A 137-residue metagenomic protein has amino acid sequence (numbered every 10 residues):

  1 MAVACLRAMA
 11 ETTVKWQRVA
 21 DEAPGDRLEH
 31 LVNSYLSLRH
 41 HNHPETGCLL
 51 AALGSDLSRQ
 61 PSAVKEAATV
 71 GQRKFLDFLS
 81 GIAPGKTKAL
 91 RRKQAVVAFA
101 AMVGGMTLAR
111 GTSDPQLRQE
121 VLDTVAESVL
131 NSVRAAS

Functional and structural regions predicted by a protein language model:
A2, L6, A10, K65-Q72 (+1 more regions): Amphipathic, non-transmembrane alpha-helical scaffold segments
V3-L31: Amphipathic alpha-helical linker/stalk segments
C5, M9-T13, L79, G105-M106 (+1 more regions): Hydrophobic recognition helices of helix-based DNA-binding modules
T13-A20, R39, L57, P61 (+2 more regions): Short amphipathic alpha-helical interaction patches enriched in hydrophobic/aromatic residues with interspersed Lys/Arg
E22-A51, S58-E66: Helical hydrophobic small-molecule/effector-binding pocket
E29-V32, R73-S80, A126, L130: An amphipathic alpha-helix signature
S62-T69, I82-S137: Hydrophobic/aromatic-rich alpha-helical bundle segments in the mid-to-C-terminal region
